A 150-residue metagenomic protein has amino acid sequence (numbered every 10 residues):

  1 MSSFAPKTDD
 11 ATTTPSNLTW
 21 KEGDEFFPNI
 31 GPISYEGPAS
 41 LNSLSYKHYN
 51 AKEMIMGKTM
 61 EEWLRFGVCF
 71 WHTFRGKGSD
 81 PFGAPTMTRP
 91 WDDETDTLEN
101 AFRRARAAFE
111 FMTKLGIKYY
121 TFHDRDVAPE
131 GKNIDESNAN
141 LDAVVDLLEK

Functional and structural regions predicted by a protein language model:
S2-K150: N-terminal pre-domain/capping segments
